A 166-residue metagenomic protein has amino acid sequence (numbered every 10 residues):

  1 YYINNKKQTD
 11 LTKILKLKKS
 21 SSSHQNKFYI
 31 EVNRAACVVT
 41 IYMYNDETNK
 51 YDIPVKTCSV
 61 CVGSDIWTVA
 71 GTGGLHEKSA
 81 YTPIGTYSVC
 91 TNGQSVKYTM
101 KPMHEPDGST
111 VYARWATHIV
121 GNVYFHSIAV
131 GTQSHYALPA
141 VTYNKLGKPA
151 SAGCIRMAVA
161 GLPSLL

Functional and structural regions predicted by a protein language model:
I3-K101, D107, Y112-A116: Cell wall/extracellular polymer interaction/catalysis modules
V96-L166: Exported/periplasmic cell-wall-interacting domains
